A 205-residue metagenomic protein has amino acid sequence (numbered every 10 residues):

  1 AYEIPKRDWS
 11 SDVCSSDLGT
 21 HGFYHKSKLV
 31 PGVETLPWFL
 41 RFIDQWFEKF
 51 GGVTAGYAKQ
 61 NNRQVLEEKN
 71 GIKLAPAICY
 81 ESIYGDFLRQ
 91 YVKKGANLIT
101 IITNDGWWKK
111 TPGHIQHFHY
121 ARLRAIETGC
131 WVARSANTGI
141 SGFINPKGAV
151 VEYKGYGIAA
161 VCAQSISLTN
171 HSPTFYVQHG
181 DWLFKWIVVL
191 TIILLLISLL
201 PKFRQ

Functional and structural regions predicted by a protein language model:
A1-D17: Single conserved hydrophobic/aromatic residue that forms the stacking wall/gate of nucleotide- or nucleobase-binding
G22-Y24, E152: A structural microfeature
Y24-H25, E34, G129, N145: Soluble extramembrane regions of membrane proteins in the secretory/endomembrane system
L29-I43, I158-T169: A short, polar/charged loop-to-alpha-helix boundary motif
F42, F50-Y57, E67-Q164: CN hydrolase (nitrilase-like) catalytic-core segments centered on the catalytic cysteine and neighboring Lys/Glu
A58-N62: Small-residue-centered hinge/linker elements
H171-V189: Juxtamembrane/start-of-transmembrane alpha-helix segments at the extracytoplasmic/lumenal side of membrane anchors
V189-F203: Alpha-helical transmembrane segments
